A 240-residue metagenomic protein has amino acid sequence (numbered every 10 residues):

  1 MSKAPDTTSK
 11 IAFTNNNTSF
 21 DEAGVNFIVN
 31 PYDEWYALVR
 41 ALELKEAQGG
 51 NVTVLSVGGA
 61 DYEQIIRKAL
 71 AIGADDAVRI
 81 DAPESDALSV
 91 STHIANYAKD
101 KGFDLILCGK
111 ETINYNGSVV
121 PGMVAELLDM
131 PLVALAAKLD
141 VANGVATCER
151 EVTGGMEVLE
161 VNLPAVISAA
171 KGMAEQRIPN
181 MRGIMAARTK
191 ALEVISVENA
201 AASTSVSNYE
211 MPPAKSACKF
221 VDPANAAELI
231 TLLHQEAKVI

Functional and structural regions predicted by a protein language model:
M1-I240: N-terminal glycine-rich FAD/FM-binding segment characteristic of electron-transfer flavoproteins
